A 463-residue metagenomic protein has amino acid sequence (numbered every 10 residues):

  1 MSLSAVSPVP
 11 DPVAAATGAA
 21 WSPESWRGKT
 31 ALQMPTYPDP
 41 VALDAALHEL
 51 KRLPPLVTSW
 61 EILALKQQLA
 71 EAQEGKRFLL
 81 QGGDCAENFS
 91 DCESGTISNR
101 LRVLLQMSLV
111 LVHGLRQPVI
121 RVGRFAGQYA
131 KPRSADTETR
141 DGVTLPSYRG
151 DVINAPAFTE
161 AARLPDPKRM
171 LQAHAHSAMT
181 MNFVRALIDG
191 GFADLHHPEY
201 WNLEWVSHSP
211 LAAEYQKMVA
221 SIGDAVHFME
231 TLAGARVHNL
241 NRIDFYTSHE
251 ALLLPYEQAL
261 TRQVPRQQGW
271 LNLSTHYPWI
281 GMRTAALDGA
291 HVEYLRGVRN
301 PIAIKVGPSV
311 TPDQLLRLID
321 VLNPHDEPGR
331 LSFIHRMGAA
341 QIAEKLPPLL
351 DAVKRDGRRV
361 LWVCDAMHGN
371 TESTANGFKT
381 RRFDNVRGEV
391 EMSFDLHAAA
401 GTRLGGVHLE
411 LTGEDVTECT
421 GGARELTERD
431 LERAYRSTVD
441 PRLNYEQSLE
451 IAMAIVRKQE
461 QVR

Functional and structural regions predicted by a protein language model:
S2-N154: Long, contiguous, compositionally biased segments that the model treats as domain-scale units
A64-K66, D288-H291, L318, L346-L349: Glycine-rich, charged/polar anion/phosphate-binding loops that engage phosphate groups from diverse ligands
A86-E87, C92-G338, R381, G406-H408 (+1 more regions): Active-site-facing alpha/beta catalytic cores
L315, P324, R330-W362, H368-T417: Non-transmembrane, aqueous-exposed alpha-helical and coiled segments at domain scale
G413-L431: Short glycine/proline-rich, acidic loop/turn segments that cap or connect secondary-structure elements
